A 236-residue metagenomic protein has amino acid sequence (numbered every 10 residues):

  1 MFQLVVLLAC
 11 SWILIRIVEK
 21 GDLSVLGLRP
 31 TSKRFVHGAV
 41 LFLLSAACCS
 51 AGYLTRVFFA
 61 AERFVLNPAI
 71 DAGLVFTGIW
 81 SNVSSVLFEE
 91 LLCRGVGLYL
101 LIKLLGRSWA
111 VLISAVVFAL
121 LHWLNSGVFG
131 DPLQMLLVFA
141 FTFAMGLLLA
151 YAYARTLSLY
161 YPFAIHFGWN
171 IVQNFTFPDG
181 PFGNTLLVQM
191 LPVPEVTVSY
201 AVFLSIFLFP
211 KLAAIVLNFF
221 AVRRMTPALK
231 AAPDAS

Functional and structural regions predicted by a protein language model:
M1-I15, V36-L43, A72, F76-T77 (+1 more regions): Alpha-helical transmembrane segments in multi-pass membrane proteins
V6-L14, S45-A46, S81-L87, G146 (+1 more regions): Hydrophobic cores of alpha-helical transmembrane segments in multi-pass inner/ER membrane proteins, independent
L23-L91, L98, I102-L104: Juxtamembrane helix-loop-helix connectors linking adjacent transmembrane helices in multi-pass membrane enzymes
A46-L54, A115-N125, F167-D179: Aromatic-anchored segments of alpha-helical transmembrane domains
N82, V86, R107-W123, T142-F143: Small-polar-interrupted transmembrane alpha-helices in polytopic inner-membrane proteins
L91-I113, A154-S158: Membrane-interface helix/loop boundary segments of multi-pass membrane proteins
L137-V193: Functionally important transmembrane alpha-helices
I171-S236: C-terminal membrane module of polytopic membrane proteins
